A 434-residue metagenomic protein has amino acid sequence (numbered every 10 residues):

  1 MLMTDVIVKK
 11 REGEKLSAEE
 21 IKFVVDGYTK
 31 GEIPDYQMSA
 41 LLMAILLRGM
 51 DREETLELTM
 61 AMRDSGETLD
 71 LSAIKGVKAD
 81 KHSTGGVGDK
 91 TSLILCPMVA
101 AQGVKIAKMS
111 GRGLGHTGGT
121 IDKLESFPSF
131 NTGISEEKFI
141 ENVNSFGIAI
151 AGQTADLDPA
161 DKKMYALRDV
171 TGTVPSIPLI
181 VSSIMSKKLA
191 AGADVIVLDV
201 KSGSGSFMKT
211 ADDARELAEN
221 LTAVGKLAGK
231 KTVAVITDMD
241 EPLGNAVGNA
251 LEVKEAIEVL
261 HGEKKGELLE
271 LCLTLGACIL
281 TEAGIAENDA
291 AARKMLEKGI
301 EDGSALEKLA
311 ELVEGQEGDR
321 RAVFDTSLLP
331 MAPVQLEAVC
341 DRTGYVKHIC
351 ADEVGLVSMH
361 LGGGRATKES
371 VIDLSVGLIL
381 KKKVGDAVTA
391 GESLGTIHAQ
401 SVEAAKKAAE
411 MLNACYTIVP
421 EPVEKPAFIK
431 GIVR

Functional and structural regions predicted by a protein language model:
M1-G88, K308-G315, I429: Acidic, glycine/proline-rich low-complexity segments that act as flexible tails and inter-domain linkers
M3-D5, T120, D161-D169, S202: Gly-rich Lys/Arg/Thr-decorated short loops/hinges at beta-loop-alpha junctions or inter-strand turns that position
D5, K10, K15-A18, Y28 (+6 more regions): Well-ordered secondary-structure scaffolds
L47, L93-I106, K187-G192, L227-A228 (+1 more regions): Alpha-helix C-terminal capping segments
V77-A100, V104-H116: Glycine/serine-rich anion-binding loops at beta->alpha junctions that coordinate negatively charged ligand groups
M109, V143, A151-T154, I184 (+2 more regions): Short beta-strand segments
K123-A149, E219-G225, G229: A glycine-rich helix N-cap at a beta->alpha junction
N144-A193: Phosphate/diphosphate-binding glycine-rich loops and adjacent basic-rich segments that engage nucleotide
